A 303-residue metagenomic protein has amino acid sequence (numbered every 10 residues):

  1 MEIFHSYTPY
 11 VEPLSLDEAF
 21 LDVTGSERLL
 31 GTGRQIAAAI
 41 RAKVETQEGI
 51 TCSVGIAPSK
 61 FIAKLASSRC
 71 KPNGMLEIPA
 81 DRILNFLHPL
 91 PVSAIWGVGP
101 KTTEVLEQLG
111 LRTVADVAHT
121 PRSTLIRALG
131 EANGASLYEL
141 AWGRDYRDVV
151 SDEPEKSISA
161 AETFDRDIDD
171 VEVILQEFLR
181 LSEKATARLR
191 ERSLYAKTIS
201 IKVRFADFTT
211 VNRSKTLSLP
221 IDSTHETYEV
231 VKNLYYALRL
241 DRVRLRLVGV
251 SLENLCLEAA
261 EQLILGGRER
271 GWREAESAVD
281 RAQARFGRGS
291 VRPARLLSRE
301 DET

Functional and structural regions predicted by a protein language model:
M1-S136, V149, A187, Q262 (+1 more regions): Gly/Gly-Pro- and Ser/Thr-rich, intrinsically disordered tail segments characteristic of DNA damage-repair and tolerance
L14-E18, A57-K60, L194-T198, V243-L247: Short Gly/Ser/Thr- and Asp/Glu-enriched loop/turn motifs at secondary-structure junctions
D22, L76, Y138, S159 (+5 more regions): Residues in well-ordered beta-strands of folded domains
G25, P58, F205-D207, L219 (+1 more regions): Non-catalytic surface loops within mature trypsin-like serine protease
C52, N73, K197-I199, V248: Change "...and in nucleic-acid phosphodiester-cleaving endonucleases..." to "...and in nucleic-acid processing enzymes
P58-K60, W142-Y146, E253: Short glycine-enriched loops at secondary-structure junctions
A94, T102-L245: DNA-contacting surface of Y-family translesion DNA polymerases
L219-T303: Acidic, metal-coordinating catalytic segment for phosphate/diphosphate chemistry, firing primarily on the Nudix
